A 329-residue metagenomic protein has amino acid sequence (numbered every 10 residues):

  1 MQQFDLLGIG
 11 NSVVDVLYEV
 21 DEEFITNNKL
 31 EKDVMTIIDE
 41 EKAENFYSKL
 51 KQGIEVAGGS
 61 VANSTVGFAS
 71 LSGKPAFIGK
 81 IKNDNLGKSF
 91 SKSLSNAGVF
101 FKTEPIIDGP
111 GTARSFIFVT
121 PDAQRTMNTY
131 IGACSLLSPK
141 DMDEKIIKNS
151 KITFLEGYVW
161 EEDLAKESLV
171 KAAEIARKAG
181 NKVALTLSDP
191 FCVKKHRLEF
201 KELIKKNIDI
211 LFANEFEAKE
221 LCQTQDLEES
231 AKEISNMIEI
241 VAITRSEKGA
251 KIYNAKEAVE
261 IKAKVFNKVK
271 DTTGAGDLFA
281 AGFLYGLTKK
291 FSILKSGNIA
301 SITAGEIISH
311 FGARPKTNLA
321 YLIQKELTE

Functional and structural regions predicted by a protein language model:
M1-I78, K88-S89: Glycine-rich phosphate/adenosyl-contacting loop at the front of the ribokinase-like
M1-L7, S12, T26-K32, E174-K178 (+2 more regions): Conserved phosphate-binding/catalytic region of the ribokinase-like
Q52-S60, P105-G109, G274: Active-site nucleophile and cofactor-binding loops and adjacent substrate-binding regions of central metabolic enzymes
P75, F101, V183-A184, V241: Hydrophobic beta-strand scaffold residues
S93-P110: A glycine-rich helix N-cap at a beta->alpha junction
K102-I106, I117-D163: Conserved phosphate-binding/catalytic loop of the ribokinase/pfkB sugar-kinase fold
I152-K232, K248-A250: Conserved beta-alpha-beta core of the PfkB/ribokinase-like small-molecule kinase fold
